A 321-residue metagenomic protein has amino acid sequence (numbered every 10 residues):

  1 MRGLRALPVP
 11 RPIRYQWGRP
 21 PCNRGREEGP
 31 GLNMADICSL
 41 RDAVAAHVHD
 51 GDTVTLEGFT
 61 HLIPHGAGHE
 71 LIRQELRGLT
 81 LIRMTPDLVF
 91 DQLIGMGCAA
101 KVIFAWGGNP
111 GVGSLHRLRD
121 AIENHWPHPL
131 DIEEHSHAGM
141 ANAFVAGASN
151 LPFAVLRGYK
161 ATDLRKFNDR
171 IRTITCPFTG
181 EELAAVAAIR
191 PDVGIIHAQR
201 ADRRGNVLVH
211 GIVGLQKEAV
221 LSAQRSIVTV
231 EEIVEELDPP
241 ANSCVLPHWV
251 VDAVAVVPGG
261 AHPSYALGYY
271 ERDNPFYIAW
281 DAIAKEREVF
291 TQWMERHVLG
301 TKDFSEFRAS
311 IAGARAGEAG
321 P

Functional and structural regions predicted by a protein language model:
A6-P21: Iron-sulfur cluster-binding cysteine motifs and their immediate structural context in ferredoxin-like electron-transfer
N23, E27-E28: Intrinsically disordered, low-complexity polyampholyte segments enriched for Lys and acidic residues
G29-P321: Conserved alpha/beta enzyme-core scaffold
